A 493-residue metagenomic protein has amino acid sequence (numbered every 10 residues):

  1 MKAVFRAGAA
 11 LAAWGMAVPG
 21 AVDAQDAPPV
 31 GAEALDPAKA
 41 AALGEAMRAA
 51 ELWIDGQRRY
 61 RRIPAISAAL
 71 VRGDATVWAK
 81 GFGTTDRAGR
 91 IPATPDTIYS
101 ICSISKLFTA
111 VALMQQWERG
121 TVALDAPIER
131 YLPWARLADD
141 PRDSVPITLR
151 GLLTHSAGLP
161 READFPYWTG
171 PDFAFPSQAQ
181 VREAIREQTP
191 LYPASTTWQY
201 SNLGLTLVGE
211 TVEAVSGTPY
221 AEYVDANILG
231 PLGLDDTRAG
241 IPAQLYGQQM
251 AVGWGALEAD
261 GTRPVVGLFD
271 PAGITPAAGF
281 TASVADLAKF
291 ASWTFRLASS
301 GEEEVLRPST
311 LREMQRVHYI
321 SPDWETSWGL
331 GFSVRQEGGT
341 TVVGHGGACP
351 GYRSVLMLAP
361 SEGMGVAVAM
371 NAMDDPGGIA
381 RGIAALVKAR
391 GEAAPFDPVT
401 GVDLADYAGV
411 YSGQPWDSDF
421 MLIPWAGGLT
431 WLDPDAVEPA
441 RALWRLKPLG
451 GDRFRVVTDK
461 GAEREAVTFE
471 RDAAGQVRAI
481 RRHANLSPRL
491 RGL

Functional and structural regions predicted by a protein language model:
M1-A9: Bacterial N-terminal signal peptides that target proteins for export
G8-V18: Bacterial N-terminal signal peptides
P19-A24: Boundary at the C-terminal end of the N-terminal hydrophobic targeting segment
Q25-K80, D172, E213-A226, G230 (+1 more regions): Catalytic loop of the DD-peptidase/beta-lactamase superfamily, centered on the K-T-G motif and neighboring
G44, A49, G56-A69, A88-G151 (+2 more regions): Short active-site loop at a secondary-structure junction that contains or immediately precedes the catalytic residue(s)
A49, A65, S100-I104, E118-P160 (+6 more regions): Active-site helix/loop module of the DD-peptidase/beta-lactamase fold, centered on the serine-lysine SxxK catalytic
T85-P95, P376-A384: A short, polar/charged loop-to-alpha-helix boundary motif
A179-L191, L257-A272: The feature captures the short pre-catalytic strand/loop hairpin that immediately precedes and shapes the active-site
